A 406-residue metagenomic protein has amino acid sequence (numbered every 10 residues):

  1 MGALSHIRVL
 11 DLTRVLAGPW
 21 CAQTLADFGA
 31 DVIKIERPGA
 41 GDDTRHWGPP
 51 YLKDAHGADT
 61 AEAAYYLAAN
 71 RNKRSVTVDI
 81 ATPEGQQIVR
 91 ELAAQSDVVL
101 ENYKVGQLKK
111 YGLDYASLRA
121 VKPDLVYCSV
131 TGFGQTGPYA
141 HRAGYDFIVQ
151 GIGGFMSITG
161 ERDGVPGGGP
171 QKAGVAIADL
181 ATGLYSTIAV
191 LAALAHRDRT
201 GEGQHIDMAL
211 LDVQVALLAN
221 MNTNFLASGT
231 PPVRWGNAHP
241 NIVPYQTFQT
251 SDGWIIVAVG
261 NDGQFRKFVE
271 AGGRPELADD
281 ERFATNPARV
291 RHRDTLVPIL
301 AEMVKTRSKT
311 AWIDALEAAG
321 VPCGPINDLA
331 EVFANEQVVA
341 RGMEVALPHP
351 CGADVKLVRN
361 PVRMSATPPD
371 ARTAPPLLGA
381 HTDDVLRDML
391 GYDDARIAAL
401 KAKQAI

Functional and structural regions predicted by a protein language model:
M1-A189, A193-R199, L377, D383-I406: N-terminal helix-loop segment corresponding to the beta1-alpha1 unit of nucleotide/adenylate-binding folds
G39, F133-G134, L210-L217, D252-W254 (+2 more regions): Glycine-rich beta-alpha junction loops
Q135, V165-I177, D198-Q214, V233-P240 (+1 more regions): Conserved Rossmann-fold dehydrogenase catalytic segment
D163-G164, G183-Q204, A216-A227, V269-E276: Oxidoreductase and adenylate-handling cofactor-binding alpha/beta cores
S228-Y245, N360: Active-site Gly/Thr loop motif
V243-A319, C323: Aromatic-enriched alpha-helical interface/lid elements that frame and gate functional surfaces
A284, G352-A399: Flexible, small-/acidic-enriched active-site or ligand-binding loops
A318-R372: A glycine-rich dinucleotide-binding beta-alpha-beta segment and adjacent secondary-structure elements that constitute
